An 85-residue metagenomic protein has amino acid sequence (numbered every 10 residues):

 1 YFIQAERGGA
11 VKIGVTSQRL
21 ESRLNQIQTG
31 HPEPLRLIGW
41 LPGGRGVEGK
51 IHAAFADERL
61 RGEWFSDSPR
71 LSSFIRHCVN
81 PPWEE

Functional and structural regions predicted by a protein language model:
Y1-E85: Non-catalytic accessory segments flanking enzymatic or RNA/DNA-binding domains
